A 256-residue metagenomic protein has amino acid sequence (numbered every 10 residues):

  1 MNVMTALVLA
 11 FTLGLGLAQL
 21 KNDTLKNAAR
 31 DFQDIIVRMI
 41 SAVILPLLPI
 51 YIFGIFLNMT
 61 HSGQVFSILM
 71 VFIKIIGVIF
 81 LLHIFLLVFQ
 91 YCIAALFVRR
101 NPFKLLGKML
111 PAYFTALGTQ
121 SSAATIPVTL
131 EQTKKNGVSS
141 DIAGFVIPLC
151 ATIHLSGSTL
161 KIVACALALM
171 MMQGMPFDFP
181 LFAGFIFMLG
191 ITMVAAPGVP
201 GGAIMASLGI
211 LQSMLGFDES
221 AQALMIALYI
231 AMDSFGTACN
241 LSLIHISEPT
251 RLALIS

Functional and structural regions predicted by a protein language model:
M1-K104: Signature of multi-pass transmembrane helix bundles
M1-M4, I40-I44, L81-L82, L96-L105 (+3 more regions): Membrane-interfacial loop-to-helix junctions in multi-pass transporters
L25-V43, L69-F72, I76, P102-Y113 (+7 more regions): Hydrophobic alpha-helical segments of integral membrane proteins, encompassing both true transmembrane helices
Q33-I36, F72-F89, K108-T115, A183-A196 (+1 more regions): Small-residue-enriched core segments of transmembrane alpha-helices in multipass membrane transport and channel
F80-I84, A116-S121, T152-L160, G190-G202 (+2 more regions): Hydrophobic transmembrane alpha-helical segments of multi-pass transport and channel proteins
T115-M193: Helix-loop-helix junctions within the multi-pass membrane cores of secondary transporters/permeases
M170-Q173, L208-E219, Y229: Interfacial segments of multi-pass membrane proteins
H245-S256: Single conserved hydrophobic/aromatic residue that forms the stacking wall/gate of nucleotide- or nucleobase-binding
